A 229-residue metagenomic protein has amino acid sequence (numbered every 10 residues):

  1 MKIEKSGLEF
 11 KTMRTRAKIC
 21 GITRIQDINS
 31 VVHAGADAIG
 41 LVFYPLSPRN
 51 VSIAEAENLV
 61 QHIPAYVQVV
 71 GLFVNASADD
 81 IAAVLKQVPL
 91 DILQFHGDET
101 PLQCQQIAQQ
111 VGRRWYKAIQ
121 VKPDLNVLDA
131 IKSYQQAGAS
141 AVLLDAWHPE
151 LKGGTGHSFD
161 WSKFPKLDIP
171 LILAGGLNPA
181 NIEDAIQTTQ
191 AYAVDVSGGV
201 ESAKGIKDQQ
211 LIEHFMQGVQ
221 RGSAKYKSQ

Functional and structural regions predicted by a protein language model:
K2-Q229: Conserved N-terminal beta1-alpha1 strand-loop-helix module at the mouth
